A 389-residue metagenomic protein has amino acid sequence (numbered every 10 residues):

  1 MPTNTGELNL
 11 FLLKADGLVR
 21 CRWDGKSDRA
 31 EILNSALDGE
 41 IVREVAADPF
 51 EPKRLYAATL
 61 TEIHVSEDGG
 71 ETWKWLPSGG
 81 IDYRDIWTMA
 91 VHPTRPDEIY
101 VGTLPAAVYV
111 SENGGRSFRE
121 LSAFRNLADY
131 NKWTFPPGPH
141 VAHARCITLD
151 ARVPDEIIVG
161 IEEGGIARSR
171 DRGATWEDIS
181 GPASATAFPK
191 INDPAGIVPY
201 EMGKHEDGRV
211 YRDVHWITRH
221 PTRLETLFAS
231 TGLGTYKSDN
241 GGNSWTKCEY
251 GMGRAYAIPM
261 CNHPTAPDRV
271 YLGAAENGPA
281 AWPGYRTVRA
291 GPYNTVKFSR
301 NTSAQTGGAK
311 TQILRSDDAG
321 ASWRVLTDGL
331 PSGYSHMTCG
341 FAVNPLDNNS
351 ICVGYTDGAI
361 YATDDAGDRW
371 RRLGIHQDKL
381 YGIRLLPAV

Functional and structural regions predicted by a protein language model:
M1-V389: Extracellular glycan-interacting surfaces
